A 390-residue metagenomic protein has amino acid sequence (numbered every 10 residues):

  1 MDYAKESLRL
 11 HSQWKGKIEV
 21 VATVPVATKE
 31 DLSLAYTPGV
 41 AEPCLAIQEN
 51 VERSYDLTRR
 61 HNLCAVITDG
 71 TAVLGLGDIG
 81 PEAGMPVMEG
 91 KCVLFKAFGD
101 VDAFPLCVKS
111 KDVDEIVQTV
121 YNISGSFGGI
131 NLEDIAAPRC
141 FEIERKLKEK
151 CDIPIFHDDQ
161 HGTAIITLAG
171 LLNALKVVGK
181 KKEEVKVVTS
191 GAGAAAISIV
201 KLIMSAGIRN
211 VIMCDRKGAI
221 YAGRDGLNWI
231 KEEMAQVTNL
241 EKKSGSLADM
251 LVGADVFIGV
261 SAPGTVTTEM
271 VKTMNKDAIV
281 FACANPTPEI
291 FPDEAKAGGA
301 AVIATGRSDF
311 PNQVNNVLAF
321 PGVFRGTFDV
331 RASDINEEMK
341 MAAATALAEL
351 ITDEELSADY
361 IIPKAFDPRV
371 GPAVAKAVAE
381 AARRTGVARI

Functional and structural regions predicted by a protein language model:
M1-I155, A375, A381, T385-R389: N-terminal ligand-binding/catalytic initiation module
S12, Y55-R60, K96-A97, N122-S124 (+8 more regions): Solvent-exposed alpha-helices and their adjacent loops that cap or buttress functional pockets in soluble metabolic
D69-T71, I79, V108-K109, D134-C140 (+5 more regions): Short, ordered loop/turn segments at secondary-structure junctions
L74, I79-G99, H157, H161 (+1 more regions): Glycine-rich phosphate/diphosphate-binding loop of Rossmann-like nucleotide-binding domains
P105, N131-D134, I155-D158, T189 (+5 more regions): General beta-strand structural signal in soluble alpha/beta enzymes
D158-D159, V178-K180, A282-I390: Adenosine-phosphate binding glycine-rich loop
E232-A301, R307-D309: Rossmann-like adenosine-cofactor binding region
